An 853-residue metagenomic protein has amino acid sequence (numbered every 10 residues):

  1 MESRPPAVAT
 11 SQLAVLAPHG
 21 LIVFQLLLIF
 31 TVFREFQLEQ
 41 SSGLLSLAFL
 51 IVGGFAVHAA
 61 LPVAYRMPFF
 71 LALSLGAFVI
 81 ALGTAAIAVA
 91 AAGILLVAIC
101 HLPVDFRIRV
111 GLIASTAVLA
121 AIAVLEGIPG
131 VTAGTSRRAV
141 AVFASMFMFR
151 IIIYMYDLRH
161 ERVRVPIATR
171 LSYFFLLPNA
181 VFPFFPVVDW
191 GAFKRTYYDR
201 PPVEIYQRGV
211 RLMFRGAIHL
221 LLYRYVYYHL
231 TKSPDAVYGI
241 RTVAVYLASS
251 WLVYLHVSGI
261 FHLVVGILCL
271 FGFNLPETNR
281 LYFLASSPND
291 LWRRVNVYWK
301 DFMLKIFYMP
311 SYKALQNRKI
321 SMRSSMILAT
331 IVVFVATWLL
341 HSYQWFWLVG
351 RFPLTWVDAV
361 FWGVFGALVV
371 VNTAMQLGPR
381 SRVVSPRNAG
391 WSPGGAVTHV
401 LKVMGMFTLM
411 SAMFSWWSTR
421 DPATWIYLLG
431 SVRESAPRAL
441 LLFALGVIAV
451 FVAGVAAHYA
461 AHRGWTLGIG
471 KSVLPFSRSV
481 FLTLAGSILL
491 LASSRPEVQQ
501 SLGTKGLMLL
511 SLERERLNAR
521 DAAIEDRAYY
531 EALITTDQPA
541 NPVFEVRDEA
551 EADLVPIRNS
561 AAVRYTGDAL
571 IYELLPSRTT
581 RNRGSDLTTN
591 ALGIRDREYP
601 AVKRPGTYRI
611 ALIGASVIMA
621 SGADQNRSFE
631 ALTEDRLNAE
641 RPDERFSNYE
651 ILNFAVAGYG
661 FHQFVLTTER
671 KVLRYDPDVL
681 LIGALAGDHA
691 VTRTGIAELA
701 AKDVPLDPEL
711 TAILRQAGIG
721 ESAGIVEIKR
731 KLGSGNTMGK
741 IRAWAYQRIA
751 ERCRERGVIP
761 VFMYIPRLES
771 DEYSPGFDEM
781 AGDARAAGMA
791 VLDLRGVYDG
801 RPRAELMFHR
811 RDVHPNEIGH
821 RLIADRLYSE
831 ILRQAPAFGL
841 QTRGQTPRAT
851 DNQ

Functional and structural regions predicted by a protein language model:
E2-R495: Membrane-embedded transmembrane alpha-helical bundles that form the catalytic cores of multi-pass lipid-modifying
R150, P183, H341, A615 (+6 more regions): Generic structural signal for small/hydrophobic residues in well-ordered secondary structure, especially within
F346-R351, S621-Q625, Q663-V665, V691-A697: Short, solvent-exposed loop/turn and secondary-structure capping segments
V498-R516: Alpha-helical transmembrane signal-anchor/signal-peptide segments
R516-E644, G800-P802: Membrane/wall-proximal cationic-aromatic binding patches
L517-E531, L685-M789, L794-H809, Q841-G844 (+1 more regions): Serine-dependent acyl-ester chemistry module
R609-A611, R636, R641, S647-Y675 (+2 more regions): Internal alpha/beta domain cores that form substrate/cofactor-binding pockets in large enzymes and binding proteins
R810-Q853: Histidine-centered active-site loop/cap adjacent to the catalytic His in serine esterases/O-acetyl transfer systems
